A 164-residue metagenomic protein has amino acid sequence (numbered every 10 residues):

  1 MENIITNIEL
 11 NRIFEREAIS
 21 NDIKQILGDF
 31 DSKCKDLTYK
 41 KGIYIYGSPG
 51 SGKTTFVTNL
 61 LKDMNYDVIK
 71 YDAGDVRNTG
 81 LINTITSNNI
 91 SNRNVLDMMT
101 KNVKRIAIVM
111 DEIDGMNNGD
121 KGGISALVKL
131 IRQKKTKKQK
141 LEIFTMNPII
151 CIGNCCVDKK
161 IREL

Functional and structural regions predicted by a protein language model:
M1-I8, K62-Y66, I106-I108, E163: Surface-exposed beta-strand-to-loop junctions that form interaction patches on eukaryotic regulatory domains
E2-K41, N92-V95: Pre-Walker A (pre-P-loop) alpha-helix and adjacent loop at the N terminus of AAA/AAA+ ATPase modules, a conserved
A18, D22-Q25, S51, T55-N59 (+4 more regions): Acidic, Ser/Thr-rich intrinsically disordered and amphipathic helical segments
F30, C34-K35, N59-L60, L96-T100 (+1 more regions): Beta-strand elements of modular eukaryotic interaction domains
F30, M64, I131-K134: Active-site catalytic pocket residues across diverse enzymes, especially alpha/beta-hydrolases
L37-I43, K104, N147: Pre-Walker A (Motif I) flank of P-loop NTPase domains
K40-Y71: Walker A/P-loop
D72-L164: Non-catalytic interfacial helical region
